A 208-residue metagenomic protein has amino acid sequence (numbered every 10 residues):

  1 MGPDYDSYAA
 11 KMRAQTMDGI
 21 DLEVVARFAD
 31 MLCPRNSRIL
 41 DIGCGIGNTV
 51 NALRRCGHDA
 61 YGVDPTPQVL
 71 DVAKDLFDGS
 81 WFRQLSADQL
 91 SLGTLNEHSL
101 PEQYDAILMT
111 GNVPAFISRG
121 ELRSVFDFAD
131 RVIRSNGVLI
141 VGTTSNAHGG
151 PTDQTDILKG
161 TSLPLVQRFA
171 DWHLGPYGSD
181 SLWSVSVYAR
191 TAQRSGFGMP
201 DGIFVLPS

Functional and structural regions predicted by a protein language model:
M1-R35: Conserved class I S-adenosyl-L-methionine
G43-G47: Class I SAM-dependent methyltransferase "Motif I" SAM/SAH-binding loop
N48-G93: Class I SAM-dependent methyltransferase SAM/SAH-binding core
T94-A106: A short acidic, Gly/Pro-enriched loop at the edge of an enzyme's catalytic core that lines a small-molecule cofactor
D105-G120: A short SAM/SAH-binding and catalytic strip from SAM-dependent methyltransferases
R123-S135: A short glycine-rich, Lys/Arg-flanked "PGG" loop and its adjoining helix->strand segment in the class I
N136-T143: Conserved beta-strand signature within the Rossmann-like core of class I S-adenosyl-L-methionine
G150, L158, L163-P207: Class I S-adenosyl-L-methionine
